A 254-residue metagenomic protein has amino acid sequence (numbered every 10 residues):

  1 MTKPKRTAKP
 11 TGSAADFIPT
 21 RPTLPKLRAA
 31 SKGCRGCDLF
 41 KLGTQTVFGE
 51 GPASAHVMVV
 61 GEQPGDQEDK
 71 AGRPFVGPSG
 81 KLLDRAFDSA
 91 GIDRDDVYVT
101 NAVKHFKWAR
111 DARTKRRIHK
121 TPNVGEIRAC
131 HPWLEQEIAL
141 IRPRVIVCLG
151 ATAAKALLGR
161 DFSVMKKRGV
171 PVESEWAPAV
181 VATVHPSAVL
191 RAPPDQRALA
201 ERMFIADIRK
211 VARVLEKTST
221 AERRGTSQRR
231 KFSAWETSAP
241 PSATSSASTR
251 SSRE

Functional and structural regions predicted by a protein language model:
T2-S238, T249-E254: A polyanion-binding, active-site-adjacent surface
S238-T244: Short linear segments in intrinsically disordered or otherwise low-structure-confidence regions
